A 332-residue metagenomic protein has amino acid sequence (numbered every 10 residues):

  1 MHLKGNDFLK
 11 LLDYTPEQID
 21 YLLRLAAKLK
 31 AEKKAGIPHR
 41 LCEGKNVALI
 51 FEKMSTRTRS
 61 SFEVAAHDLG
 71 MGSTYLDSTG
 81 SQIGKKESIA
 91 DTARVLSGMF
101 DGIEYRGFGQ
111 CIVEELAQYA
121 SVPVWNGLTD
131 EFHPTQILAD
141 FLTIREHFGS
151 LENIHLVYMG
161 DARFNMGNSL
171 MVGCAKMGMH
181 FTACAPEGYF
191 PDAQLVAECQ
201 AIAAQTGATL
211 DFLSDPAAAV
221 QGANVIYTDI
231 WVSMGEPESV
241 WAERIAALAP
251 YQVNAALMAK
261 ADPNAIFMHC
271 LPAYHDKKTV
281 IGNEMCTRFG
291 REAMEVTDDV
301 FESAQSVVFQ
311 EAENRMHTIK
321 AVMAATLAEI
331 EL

Functional and structural regions predicted by a protein language model:
M1-S60, V64: Positively charged, low-complexity intrinsically disordered leader regions
N46-M99: Active-site cofactor/substrate anionic-group-binding motifs, chiefly glycine- and Lys/Arg-rich phosphate-binding loops
E52-V64, E146-D229, M234-E236: Glycine-rich phosphate/diphosphate-binding loop of Rossmann-like nucleotide-binding domains
A93, D101-G173, H269: Anion-binding alpha/beta catalytic cores of soluble intermediary-metabolism enzymes, centered on
L96, L116, A218-A219, V300: Structural alpha-helical scaffold elements that stabilize or flank donor/cofactor-binding regions in carbohydrate
A201-D298: Rossmann-like adenosine-cofactor binding region
C286-L332: C-terminal helix-to-coil terminal segments
